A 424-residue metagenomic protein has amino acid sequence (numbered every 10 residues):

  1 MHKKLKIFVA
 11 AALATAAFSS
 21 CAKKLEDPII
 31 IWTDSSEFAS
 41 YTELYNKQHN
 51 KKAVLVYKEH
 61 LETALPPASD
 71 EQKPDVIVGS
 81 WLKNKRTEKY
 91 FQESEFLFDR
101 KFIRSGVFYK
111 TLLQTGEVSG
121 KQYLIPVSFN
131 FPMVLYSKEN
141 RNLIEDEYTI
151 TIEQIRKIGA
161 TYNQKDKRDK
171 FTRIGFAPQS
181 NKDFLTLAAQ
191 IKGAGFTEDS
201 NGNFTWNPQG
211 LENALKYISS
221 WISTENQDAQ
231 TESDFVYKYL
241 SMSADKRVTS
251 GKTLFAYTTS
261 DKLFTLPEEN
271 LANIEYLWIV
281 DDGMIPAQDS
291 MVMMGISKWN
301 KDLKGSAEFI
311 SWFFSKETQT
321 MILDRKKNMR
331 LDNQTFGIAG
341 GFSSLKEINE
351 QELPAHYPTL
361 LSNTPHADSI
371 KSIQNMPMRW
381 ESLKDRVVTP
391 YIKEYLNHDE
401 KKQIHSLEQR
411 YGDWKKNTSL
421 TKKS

Functional and structural regions predicted by a protein language model:
H2-A14, C21-N84, M321, D399-S424: Conserved N-terminal structural module of periplasmic/extracytoplasmic solute-binding proteins
T63-I77, N84, N140, K157-K165 (+2 more regions): Short helices/loops that flank or line small-molecule/ion binding pockets
S80-M133, E275-I279, G295: Hinge/lid segment of periplasmic solute-binding proteins
L82-E88, T258-A272: A ligand-binding cleft/hinge motif common to bilobed small-molecule-binding domains
E117, S343-K423: C-terminal capping/gating helix-and-loop segments adjacent to ligand/active sites or protein-protein/ligand interfaces
Y123-V127, P132, Q154-E212: Extracytoplasmic/periplasmic solute-binding protein
N201-K238: Glycine-centered hinge/linker elements that transmit conformational signals in sensory and ligand-binding systems
P267-Q334: Extracytoplasmic/periplasmic substrate-recognition and gating elements
